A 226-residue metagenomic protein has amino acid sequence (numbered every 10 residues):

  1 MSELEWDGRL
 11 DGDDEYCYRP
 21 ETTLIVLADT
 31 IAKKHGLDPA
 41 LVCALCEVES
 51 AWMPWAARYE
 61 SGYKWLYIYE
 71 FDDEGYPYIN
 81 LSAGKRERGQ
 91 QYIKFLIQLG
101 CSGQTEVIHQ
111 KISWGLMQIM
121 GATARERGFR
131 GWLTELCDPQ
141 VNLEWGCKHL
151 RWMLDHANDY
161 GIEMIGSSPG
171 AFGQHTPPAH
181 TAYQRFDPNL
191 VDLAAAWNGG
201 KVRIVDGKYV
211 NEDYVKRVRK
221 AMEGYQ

Functional and structural regions predicted by a protein language model:
E3-Q226: Catalytic glycan-binding domains that act on GlcNAc-containing polysaccharides
